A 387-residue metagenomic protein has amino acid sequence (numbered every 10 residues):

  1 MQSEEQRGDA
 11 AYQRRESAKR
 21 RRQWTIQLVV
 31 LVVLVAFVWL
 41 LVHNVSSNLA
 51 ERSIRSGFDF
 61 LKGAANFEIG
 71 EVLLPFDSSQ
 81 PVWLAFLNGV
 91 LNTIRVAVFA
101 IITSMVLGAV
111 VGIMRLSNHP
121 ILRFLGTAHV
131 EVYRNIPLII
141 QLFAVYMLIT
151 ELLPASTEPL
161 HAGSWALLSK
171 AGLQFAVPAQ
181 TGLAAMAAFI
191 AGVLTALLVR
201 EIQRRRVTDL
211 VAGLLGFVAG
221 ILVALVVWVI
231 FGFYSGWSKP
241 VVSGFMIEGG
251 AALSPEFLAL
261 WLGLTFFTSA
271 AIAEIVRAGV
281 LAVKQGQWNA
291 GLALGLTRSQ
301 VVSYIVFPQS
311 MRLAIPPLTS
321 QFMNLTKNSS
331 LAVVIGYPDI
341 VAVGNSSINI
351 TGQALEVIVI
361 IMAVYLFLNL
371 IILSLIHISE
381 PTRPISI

Functional and structural regions predicted by a protein language model:
Q2-N48, W83-V98, V110-R115, L122-Y133 (+1 more regions): N-terminal signal-anchor/first transmembrane alpha helix
L40-V82, M105-A109, S164, S238-S243: Short membrane-interfacial helix/loop motifs at transmembrane-helix boundaries
H43, L142-T265, Y337, A342: Membrane-interfacial helix termini and adjacent extracytoplasmic/periplasmic loops of multi-pass transporters
W83-M114, N135, I140-A144, Q174-L194 (+4 more regions): Transmembrane alpha-helix signature in integral membrane proteins
I247-L258, L325-V364: Glycine-rich helix-loop "coupling/hinge" segments at transmembrane-helix boundaries in multipass transporters
L281, L296-A332, I360: Transmembrane alpha-helices
H377, P381-I387: Single conserved hydrophobic/aromatic residue that forms the stacking wall/gate of nucleotide- or nucleobase-binding
